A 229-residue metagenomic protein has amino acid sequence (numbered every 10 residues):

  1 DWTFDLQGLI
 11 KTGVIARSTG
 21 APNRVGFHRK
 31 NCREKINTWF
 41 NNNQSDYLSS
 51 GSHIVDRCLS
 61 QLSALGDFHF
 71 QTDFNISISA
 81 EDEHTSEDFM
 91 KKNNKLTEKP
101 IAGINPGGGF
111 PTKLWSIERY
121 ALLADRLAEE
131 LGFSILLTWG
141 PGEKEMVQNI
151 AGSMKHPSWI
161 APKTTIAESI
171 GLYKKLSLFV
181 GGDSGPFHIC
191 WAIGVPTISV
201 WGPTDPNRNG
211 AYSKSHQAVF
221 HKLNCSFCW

Functional and structural regions predicted by a protein language model:
D1-W229: Catalytic machinery of carbohydrate-active enzymes, primarily nucleotide-sugar-dependent glycosyltransferases
